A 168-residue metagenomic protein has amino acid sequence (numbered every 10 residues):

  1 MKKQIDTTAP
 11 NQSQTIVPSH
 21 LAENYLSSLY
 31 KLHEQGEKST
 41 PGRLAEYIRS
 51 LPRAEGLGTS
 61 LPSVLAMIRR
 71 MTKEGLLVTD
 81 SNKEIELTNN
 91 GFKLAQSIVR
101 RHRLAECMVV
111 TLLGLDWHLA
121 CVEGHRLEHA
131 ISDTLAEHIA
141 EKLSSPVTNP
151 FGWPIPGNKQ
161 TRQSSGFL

Functional and structural regions predicted by a protein language model:
K2-L32: Short alpha-helical segments that sit at the start of domains
S27-E34, V99, V110: Short, locally clustered residues in the helix-turn-helix/winged-helix DNA-binding domain
Q35-I48, E55-G56: Short acidic, hydrophobic short linear motifs in intrinsically disordered regions
P62, H118: Key DNA-contact positions within bacterial/archaeal DNA-binding proteins
A66, T72-N82: A short, conserved structural fragment
K83-H102: Basic, amphipathic "hinge/linker" alpha-helix immediately C-terminal to the N-terminal HTH DNA-binding motif
E128-L168: C-terminal regulatory/oligomerization modules of transcriptional regulators
